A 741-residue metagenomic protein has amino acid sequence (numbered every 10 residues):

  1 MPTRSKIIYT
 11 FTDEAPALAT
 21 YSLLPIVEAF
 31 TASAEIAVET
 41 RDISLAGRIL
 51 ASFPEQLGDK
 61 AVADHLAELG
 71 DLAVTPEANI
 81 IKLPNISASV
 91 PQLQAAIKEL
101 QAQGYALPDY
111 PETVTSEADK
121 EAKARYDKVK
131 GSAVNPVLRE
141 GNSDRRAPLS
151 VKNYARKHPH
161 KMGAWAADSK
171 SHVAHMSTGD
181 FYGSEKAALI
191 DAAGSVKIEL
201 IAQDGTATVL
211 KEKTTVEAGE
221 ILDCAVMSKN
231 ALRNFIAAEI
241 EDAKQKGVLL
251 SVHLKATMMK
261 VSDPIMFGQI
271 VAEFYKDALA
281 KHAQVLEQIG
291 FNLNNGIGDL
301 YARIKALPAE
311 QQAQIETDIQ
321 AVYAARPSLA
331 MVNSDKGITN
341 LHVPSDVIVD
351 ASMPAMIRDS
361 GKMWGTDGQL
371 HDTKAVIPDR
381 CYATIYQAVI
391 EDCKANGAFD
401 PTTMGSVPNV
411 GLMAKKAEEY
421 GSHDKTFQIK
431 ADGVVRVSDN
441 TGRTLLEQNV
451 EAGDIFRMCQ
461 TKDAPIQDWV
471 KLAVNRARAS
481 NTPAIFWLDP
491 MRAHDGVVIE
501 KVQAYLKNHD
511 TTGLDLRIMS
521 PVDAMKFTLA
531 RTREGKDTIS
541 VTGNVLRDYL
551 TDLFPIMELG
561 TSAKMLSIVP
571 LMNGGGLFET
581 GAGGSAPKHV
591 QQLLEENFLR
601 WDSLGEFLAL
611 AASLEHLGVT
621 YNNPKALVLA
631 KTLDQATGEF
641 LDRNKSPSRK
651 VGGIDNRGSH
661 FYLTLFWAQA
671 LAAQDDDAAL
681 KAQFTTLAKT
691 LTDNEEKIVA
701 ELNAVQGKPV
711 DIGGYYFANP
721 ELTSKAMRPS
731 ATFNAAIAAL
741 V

Functional and structural regions predicted by a protein language model:
P2-G268, D277-K501, Y505-F527, R531-R657 (+3 more regions): Extended, well-ordered protein cores
E273-F274: Short active-site loop/helix that positions an aromatic residue
G618-Y621, L671-D675, L702-V705: Secondary-structure edge/capping motif, primarily at the C-terminal ends of alpha-helices and the immediately following
N622-N623, D676-A682: Structural helix-adjacent loops and short alpha-helical linkers that scaffold large soluble proteins
R643-N644, K650-G658, T686, P709-I712 (+2 more regions): Terminal, compositionally biased segments used for targeting/anchoring and flexible tails
K681-K689: Short, charged, amphipathic alpha-helical segments
V699-Y716: A glycine-biased, small/acidic residue-tolerant capping/turn segment at secondary-structure junctions
A718-V741: C-terminal accessory extensions/subdomains outside the catalytic/core fold
